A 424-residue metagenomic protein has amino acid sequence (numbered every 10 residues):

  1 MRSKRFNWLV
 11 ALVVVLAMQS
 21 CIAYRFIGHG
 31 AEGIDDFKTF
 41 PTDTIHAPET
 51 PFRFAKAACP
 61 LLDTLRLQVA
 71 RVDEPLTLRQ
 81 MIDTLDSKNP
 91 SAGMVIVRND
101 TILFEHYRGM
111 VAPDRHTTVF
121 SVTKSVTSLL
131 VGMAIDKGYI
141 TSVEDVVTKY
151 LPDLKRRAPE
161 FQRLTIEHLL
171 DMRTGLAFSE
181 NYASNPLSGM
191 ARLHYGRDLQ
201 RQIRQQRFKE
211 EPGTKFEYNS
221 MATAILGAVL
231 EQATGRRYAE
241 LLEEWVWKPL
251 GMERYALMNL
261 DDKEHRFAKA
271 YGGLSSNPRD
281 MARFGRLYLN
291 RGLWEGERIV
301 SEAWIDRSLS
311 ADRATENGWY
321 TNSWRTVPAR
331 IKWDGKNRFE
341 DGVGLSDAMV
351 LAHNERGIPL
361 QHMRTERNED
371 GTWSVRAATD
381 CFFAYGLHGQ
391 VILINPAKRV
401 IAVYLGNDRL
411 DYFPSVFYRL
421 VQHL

Functional and structural regions predicted by a protein language model:
R2-V111, I140, R197, W373: N-terminal leader/targeting segments and the immediately adjacent pre-domain N-terminus
R79, D83-T84, A112-H116, A134-F216: Active-site-proximal loop and beta-strand segments within enzyme catalytic domains
K88-S91, R115, L387-H388: Short, small/polar residue-rich loop motifs at catalytic or cofactor-binding pockets
D100, T118-V143, L169, L226-L230 (+2 more regions): Active-site SXXK
F104, L226, N395-G406: Short, well-ordered beta-strand elements
K137-L176, Q205-R207, T234-Y271, S276 (+1 more regions): Active-site helix/loop module of the DD-peptidase/beta-lactamase fold, centered on the serine-lysine SxxK catalytic
E240, L257-P396, R409-D411: Penicillin-binding protein/beta-lactamase superfamily catalytic region
F413-L424: Short, gly/Ser/Thr-rich active-site loops of penicillin-recognizing serine hydrolases
